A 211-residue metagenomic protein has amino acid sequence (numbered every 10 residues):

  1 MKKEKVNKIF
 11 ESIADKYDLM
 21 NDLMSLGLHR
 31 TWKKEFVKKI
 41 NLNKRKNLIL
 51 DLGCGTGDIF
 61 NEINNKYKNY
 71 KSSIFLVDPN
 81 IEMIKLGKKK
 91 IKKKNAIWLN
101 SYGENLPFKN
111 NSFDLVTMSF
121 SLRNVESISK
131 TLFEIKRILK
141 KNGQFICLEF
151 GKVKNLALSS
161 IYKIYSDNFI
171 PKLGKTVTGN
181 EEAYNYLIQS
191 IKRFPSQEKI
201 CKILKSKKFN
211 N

Functional and structural regions predicted by a protein language model:
M1-D18, S166, V177: N-terminal, positively charged/glycine-rich alpha-helical extensions of SAM-dependent methyltransferases
Y17, V116-T117: Hydrophobic beta-strand segment of the Class I
G27-K46, E62: Conserved alpha-helix/loop element of class I SAM-dependent methyltransferases that forms part of the SAM/SAH-binding
L48-N105: Class I SAM-dependent methyltransferase SAM/SAH-binding core
D78-P79, S127, F150: Short beta->alpha hinge that forms the Motif I/post-I loop of the SAM-binding pocket
E104-L115: A short acidic, Gly/Pro-enriched loop at the edge of an enzyme's catalytic core that lines a small-molecule cofactor
S129-Q144: A short glycine-rich, Lys/Arg-flanked "PGG" loop and its adjoining helix->strand segment in the class I
L148-I203: C-terminal alpha-helical "lid/dimerization" subdomain adjacent to the S-adenosyl-L-methionine
